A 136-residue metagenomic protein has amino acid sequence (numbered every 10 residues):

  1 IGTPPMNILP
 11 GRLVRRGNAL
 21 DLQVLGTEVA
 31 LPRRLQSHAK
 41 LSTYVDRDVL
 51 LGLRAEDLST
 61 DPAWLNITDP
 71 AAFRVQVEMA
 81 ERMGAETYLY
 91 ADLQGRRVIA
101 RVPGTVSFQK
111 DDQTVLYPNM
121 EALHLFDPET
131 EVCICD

Functional and structural regions predicted by a protein language model:
I1-E28: Internal alpha/beta loop-helix hairpins
I1-P4, P62, G84: Conserved NTP-handling cores and scaffolds of large molecular machines
N18-D21, G84-Y90: Short aromatic-glycine-enriched beta-strand elements
A19-E78, R97, V106-D136: Glycine/charge-rich catalytic "coupling/switch" loops of P-loop NTPases
A100-V102: A conserved acidic, glycine/proline-rich C-terminal tail/linker
